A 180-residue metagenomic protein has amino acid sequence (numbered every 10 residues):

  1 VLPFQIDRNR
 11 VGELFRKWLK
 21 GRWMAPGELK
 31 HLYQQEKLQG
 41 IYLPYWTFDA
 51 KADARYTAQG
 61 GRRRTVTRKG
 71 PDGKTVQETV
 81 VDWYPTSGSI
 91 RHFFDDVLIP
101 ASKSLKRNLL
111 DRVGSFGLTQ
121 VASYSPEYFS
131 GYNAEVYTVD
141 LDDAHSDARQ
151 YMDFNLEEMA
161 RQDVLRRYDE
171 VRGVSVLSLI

Functional and structural regions predicted by a protein language model:
L2-I180: Charged, low-complexity helical/coil segments in non-catalytic cytosolic or luminal regions
